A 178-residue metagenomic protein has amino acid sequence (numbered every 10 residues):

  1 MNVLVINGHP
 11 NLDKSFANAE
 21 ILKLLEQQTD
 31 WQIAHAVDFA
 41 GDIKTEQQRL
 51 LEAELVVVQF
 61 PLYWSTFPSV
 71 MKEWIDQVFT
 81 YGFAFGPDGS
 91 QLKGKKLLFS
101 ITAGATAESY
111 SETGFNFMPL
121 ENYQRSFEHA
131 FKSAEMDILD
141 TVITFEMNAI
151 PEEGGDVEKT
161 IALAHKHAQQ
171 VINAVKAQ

Functional and structural regions predicted by a protein language model:
M1-W31, V37, I161-K166, Q170: N-terminal beta1-alpha1 ligand-phosphate binding loop
L4-I6, A34, L98-S100, L139-V142: Hydrophobic/aromatic beta-strand patches that form the interior of the parallel beta-sheet core in alpha/beta enzyme
F16-L25, P119-A134: Short, solvent-exposed amphipathic alpha-helices that sit in or adjacent to ligand/effector-binding or catalytic
L22, E128-Q178: Glycine-rich phosphate/pyrophosphate-binding loop and the adjoining helix
I33-G41, F145-N148: Short beta->alpha junction loops
F39-Q48, P151-D156: Structural motif
K44-E128: Helix-loop-strand module that forms the ligand-binding subsite of alpha/beta enzymes
